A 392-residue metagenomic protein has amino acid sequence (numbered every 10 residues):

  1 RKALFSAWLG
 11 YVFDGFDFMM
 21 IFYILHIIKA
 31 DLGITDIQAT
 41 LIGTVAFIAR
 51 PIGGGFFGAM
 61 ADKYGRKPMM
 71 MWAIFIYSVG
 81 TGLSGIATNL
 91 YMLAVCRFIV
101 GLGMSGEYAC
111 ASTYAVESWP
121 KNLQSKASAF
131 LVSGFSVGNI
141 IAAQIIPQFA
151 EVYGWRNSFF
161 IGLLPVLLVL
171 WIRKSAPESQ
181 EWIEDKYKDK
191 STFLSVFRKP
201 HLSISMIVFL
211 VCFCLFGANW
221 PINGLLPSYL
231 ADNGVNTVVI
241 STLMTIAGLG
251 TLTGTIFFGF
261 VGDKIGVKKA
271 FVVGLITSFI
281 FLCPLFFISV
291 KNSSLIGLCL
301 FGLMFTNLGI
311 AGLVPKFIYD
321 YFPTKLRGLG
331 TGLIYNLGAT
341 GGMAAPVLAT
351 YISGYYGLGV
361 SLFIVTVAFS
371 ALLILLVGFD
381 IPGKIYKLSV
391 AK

Functional and structural regions predicted by a protein language model:
I21-F22, H201-T255: Extracytoplasmic gate region of multi-pass secondary transporters
G33, G65, I86-M92, P120 (+2 more regions): Helix-breaking motifs and short loop linkers at transmembrane-helix boundaries and internal kinks in secondary membrane
T44-G58, T245-F257: Central cavity-lining transmembrane alpha-helices of secondary-active solute carriers, predominantly the Major
I52-T88: Conserved MFS/SLC helix-loop-helix module at the cytosolic interface between two early adjacent transmembrane helices
P68-G82, K269-P284: Structural signature of the two symmetry-related core transmembrane helices
G80, Y91-I99, G297-G302: Paired small-residue
C96-S133: Cytoplasmic helix-loop-helix junction between adjacent transmembrane helices in 12-TM secondary transporters
L131-K174: Helix-loop-helix hairpin linking two adjacent transmembrane segments in secondary transporters
